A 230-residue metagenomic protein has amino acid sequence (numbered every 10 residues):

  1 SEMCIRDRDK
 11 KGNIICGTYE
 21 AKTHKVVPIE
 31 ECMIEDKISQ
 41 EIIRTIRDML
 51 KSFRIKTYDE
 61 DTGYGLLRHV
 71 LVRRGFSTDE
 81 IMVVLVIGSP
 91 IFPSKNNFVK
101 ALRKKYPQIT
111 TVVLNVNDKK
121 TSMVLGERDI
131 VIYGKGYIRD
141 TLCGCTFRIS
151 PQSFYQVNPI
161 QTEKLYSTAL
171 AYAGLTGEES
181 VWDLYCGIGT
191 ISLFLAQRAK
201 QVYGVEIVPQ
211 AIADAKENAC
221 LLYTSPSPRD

Functional and structural regions predicted by a protein language model:
S1-D7, Y223-P228: Conserved small/polar residues in nucleotide/adenosyl-binding loops
C4, C32, C186-G189: Disulfide-bonded cysteines in secreted/extracellular proteins and peptides
R6-K56, F92: Extended interfacial segments that mediate partner engagement and assembly in macromolecular machines
K56-Y64, V181: Short helix/loop segment immediately N-terminal to the Walker
D79-I87, R148-S150: Short, aliphatic-rich beta-strand segments
S94-N96, K100-S225, R229: Rossmann-like S-adenosyl-L-methionine
